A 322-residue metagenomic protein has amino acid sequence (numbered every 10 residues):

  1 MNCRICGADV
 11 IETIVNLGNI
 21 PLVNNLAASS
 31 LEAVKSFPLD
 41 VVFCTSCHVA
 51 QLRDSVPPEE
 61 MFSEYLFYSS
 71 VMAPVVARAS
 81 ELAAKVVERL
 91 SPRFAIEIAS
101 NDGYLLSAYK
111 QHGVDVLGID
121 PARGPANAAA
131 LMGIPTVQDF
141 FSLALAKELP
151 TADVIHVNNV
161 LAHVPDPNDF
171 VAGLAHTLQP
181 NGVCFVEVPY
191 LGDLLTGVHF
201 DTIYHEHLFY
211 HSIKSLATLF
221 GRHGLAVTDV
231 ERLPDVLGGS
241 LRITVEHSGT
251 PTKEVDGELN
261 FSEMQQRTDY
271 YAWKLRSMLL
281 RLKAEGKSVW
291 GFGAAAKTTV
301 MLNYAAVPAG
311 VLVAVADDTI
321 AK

Functional and structural regions predicted by a protein language model:
M1-P74, E231: N-terminal juxtadomain amphipathic helix that follows a signal peptide/anchor or precedes a small N-terminal auxiliary
V86, A108, R242-K322: Hydrophobic, well-ordered beta-alpha structural blocks that scaffold small-molecule cofactor pockets
P92-N101, V289: Conserved class I S-adenosyl-L-methionine
D102-G113: Conserved SAM-binding loop of SAM-dependent methyltransferases across substrates and taxa, primarily the Class I
M132-A144: Conserved SAM-binding strand-loop segment of SAM-dependent methyltransferases
H156: A conserved beta-strand element that flanks and buttresses the S-adenosyl-L-methionine
N168-V183: A short glycine-rich, Lys/Arg-flanked "PGG" loop and its adjoining helix->strand segment in the class I
V186-F209, I213-S215: Short, glycine-/aromatic-enriched active-site segment of Class I SAM-dependent methyltransferases
